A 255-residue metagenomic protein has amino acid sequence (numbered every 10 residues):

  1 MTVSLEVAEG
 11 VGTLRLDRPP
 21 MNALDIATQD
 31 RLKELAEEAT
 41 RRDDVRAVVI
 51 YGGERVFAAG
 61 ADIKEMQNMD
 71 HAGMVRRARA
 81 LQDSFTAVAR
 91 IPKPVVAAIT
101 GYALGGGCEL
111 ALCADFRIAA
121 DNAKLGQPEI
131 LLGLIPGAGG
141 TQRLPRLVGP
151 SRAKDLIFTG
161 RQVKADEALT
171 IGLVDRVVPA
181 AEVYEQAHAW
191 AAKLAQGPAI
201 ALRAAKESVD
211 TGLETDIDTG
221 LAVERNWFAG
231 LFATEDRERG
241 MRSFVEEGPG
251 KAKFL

Functional and structural regions predicted by a protein language model:
M1-E9, R41-R42, G160-D166, E185-A192 (+1 more regions): C-terminal alpha-helix plus adjacent terminal tail
M1-G53, T86: Conserved CoA-thioester-binding segment of acyl-CoA-metabolizing enzymes
S4, D30-R31, R41, G52-A87 (+3 more regions): Glycine- (often His-adjacent) and acidic-residue-rich active-site loop that binds/positions the CoA thioester
L14, R31-L32, I50, D62 (+5 more regions): Terminal peptide-recognition signature
Q29, A36, F57, L125 (+2 more regions): Conserved hydrophobic/aromatic "anchor" residues that stabilize well-ordered secondary structure elements
A59, N68, F158, T170 (+2 more regions): Phosphate-coordinating loops and pocket residues in cytosolic domains that bind phosphorylated ligands
A89-L202, A229-E235, R239-R242: Crotonase-fold acyl-CoA enzyme core
